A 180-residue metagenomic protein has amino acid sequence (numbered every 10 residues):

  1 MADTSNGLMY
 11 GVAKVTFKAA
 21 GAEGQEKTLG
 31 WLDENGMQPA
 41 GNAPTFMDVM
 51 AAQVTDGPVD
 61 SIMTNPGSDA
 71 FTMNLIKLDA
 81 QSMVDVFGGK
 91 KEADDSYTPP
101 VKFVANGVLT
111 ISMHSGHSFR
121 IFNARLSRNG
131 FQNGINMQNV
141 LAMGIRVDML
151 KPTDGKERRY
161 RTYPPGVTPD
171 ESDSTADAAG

Functional and structural regions predicted by a protein language model:
M1, I111, E171-D173: Intrinsically disordered, low-complexity segments enriched in Ser/Pro/Gly/Ala and basic residues
A2-M83, R125-A142: Solvent-exposed edge beta-strands and adjacent loop segments that serve as assembly or binding interfaces
T16-G21, T110-G116, M149-K151: Short acidic, glycine-rich loop/turn motifs
A70-N74, V108-T110, G144-D148: Beta-strand secondary-structure signal
Q81-D85, K156-R158: Short, conserved charged micro-motifs
V86-K91, Y163: Extended Gly/Ser/Thr-rich low-complexity repeat segments, especially those forming or decorating extracellular
G89-S118: Short, acidic/charged, Gly/Pro-enriched secondary-structure junctions
S118-G180: Mixed-charge, glycine-accented linear interaction segment located at domain edges/termini
